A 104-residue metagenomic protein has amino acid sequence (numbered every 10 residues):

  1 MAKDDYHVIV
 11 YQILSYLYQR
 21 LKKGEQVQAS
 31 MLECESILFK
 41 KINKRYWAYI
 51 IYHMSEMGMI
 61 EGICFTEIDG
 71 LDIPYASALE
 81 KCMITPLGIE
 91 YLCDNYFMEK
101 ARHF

Functional and structural regions predicted by a protein language model:
M1-K22: Short alpha-helical segments that sit at the start of domains
A2, L38-K40: A generic structural signal for short
Q12-Y16, H53-E56, E90: Short, hydrophobic/amphipathic alpha-helical patches that form generic packing surfaces within helical domains
K23-L38: Short acidic, hydrophobic short linear motifs in intrinsically disordered regions
K40-M57, E61-I63, L79: Short amphipathic alpha-helical interaction segments
D69-F104: Short, amphipathic alpha-helical interaction segments positioned at domain boundaries
